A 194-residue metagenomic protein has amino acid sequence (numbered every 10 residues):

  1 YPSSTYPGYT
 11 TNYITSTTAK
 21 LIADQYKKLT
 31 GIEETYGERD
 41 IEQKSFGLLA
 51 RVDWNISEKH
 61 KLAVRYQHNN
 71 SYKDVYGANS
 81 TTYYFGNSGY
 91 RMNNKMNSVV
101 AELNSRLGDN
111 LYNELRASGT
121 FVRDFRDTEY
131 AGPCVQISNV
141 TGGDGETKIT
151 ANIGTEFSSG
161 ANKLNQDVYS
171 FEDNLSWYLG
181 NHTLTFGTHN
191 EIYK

Functional and structural regions predicted by a protein language model:
Y1-K44: Surface-exposed beta-strand-turn/loop segments characteristic of Gram-negative outer-membrane beta-barrels
K28, I41-L48, W54-K194: Replace "related TpsB outer-membrane translocases also match" with "some related outer-membrane beta-barrels such as
